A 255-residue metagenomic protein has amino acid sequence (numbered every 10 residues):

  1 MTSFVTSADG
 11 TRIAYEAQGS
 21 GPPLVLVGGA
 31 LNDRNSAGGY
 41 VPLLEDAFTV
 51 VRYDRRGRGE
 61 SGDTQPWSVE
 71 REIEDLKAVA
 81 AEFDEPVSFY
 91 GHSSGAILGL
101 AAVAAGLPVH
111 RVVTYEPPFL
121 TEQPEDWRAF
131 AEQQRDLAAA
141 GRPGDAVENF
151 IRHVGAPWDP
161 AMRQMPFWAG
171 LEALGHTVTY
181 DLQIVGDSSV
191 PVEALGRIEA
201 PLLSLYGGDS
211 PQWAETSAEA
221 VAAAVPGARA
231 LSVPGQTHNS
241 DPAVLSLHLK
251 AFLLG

Functional and structural regions predicted by a protein language model:
F4-G62: Conserved HGGG/HGGXW glycine-rich cap/lid loop of the alpha/beta-hydrolase fold
P42, V51-Y90: Active-site loop/oxyanion-hole signature of alpha/beta-hydrolase fold enzymes
E85-E122: Conserved hydrolase catalytic core segment
P117-W168, D181: Helix-rich cap/lid subdomain of alpha/beta-hydrolase
P166-V190: Hydrophobic, aromatic-rich cap/lid helix
I198, S204-Y206: Short beta-strand/loop motif that positions the catalytic acidic residue of the alpha/beta-hydrolase fold
P211-S217: Conserved alpha/beta-hydrolase "acid-adjacent" motif
P226-G255: Catalytic active-site module of serine/aspartate enzymes centered on a nucleophile-bearing elbow/loop
